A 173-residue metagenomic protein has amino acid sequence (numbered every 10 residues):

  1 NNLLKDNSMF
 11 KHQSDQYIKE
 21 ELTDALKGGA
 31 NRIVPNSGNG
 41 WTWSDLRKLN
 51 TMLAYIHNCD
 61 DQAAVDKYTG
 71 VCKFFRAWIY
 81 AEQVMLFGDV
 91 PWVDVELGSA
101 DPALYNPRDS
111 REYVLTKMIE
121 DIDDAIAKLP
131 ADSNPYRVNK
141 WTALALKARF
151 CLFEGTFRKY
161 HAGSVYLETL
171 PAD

Functional and structural regions predicted by a protein language model:
N1-M9: Membrane-proximal, proline-rich intrinsically disordered regions
K19-F87, P102-T116, E120-R137: Conserved, well-structured interaction surfaces
G40, D132-N139, A162-A172: Outer-membrane beta-barrel proteins
K73, L144-F150: TPR/Sel1-like alpha-solenoid repeat signature
V84-M85, P91, S133, F153-A162: Short coil/turn linking the two alpha-helices of tandem helical-hairpin repeats
V90-E96: Short, charged hinge/linker segments at domain and secondary-structure junctions
E96-L97, Y105, R158-D173: Acidic, serine/threonine/proline-rich low-complexity intrinsically disordered regions
